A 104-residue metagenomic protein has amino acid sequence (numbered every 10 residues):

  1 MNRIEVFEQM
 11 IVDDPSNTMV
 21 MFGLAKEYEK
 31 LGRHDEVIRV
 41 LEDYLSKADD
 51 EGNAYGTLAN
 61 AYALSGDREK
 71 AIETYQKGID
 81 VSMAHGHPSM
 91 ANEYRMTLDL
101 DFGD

Functional and structural regions predicted by a protein language model:
Q9-V12, E42-S46, D80: Conserved structural position within tetratricopeptide repeats
